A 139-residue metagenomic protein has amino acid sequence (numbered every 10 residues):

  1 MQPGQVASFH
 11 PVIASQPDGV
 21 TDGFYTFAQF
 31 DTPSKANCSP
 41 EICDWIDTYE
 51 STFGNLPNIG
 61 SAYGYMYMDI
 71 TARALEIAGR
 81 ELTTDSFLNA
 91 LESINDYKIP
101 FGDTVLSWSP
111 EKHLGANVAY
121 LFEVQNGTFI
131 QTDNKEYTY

Functional and structural regions predicted by a protein language model:
M1-G64, K135-T138: Extracellular/periplasmic periplasmic-binding protein-like sensory domains
T48, I70-R73: Alpha-helical scaffold segments in soluble metabolic enzymes
G54-S61, A72-T128: Segments of small-molecule ligand-sensing domains
I130-N134: Local beta-strand/beta-hairpin segments that build beta-sheet-rich folds
